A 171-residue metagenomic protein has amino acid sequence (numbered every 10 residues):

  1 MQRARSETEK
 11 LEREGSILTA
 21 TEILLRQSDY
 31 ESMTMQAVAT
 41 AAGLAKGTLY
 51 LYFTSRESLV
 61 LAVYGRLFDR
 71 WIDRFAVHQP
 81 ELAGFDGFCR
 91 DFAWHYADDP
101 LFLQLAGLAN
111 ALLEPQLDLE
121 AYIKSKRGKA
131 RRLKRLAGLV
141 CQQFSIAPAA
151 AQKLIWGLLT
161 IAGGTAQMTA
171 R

Functional and structural regions predicted by a protein language model:
M1-E12: N-terminal intrinsically disordered/low-complexity leader segments
K10-T21, V38, V63-L67, W71 (+1 more regions): Generic hydrophobic, amphipathic alpha-helix propensity
S16, L24, S28-S58, A62: Helix-turn-helix
A62, A76-F102, A151-L158: Hydrophobic alpha-helical connector segments
L67-G87, L133, L139: Amphipathic alpha-helical linker/stalk segments
A97-E120, R171: Amphipathic alpha-helical segments used for helix-helix packing
Q116-F144, Q152: Amphipathic alpha-helical packing segments from all-alpha helical-bundle domains
A137, I146-R171: Hydrophobic alpha-helical segments that form the core of small-molecule binding pockets and/or dimer interfaces
